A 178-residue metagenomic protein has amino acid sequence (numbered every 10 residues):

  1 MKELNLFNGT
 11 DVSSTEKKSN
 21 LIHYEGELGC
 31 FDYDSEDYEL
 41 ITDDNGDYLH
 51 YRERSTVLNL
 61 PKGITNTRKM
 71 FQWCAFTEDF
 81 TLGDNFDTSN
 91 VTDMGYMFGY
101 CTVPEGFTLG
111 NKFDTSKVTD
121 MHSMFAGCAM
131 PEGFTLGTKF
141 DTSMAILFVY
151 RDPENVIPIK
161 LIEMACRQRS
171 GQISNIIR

Functional and structural regions predicted by a protein language model:
M1-R178: Negatively charged
